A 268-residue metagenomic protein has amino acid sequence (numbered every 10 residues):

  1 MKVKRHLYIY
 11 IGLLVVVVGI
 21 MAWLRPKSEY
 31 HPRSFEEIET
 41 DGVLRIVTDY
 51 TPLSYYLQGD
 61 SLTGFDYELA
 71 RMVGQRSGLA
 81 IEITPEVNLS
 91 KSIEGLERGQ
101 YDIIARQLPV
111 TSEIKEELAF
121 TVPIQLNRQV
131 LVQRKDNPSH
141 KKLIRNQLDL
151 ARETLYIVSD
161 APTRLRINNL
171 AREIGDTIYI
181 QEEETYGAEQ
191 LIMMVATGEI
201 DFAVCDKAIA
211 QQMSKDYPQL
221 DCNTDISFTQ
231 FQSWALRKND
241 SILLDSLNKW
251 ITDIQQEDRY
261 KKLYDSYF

Functional and structural regions predicted by a protein language model:
R5-Y10, V16, R25-L108, S112 (+2 more regions): Extracytoplasmic small-molecule ligand-binding "clamshell" domains of the periplasmic binding protein/Venus flytrap
Y10, I20-E29, E68-R76, K135-P162 (+1 more regions): Extended ligand-binding regions for polar small-molecule ligands
T40-L44, S77-L79, E116, N127-Q129 (+3 more regions): Envelope-exposed proteins and targeting segments
L44-V47, V132, L155-V158, A203 (+1 more regions): Short, well-ordered beta-strand segments
Y50, Q125-Q133, P138, E184 (+2 more regions): Periplasmic-binding protein-like
L57, A70-A80, L143-I144, T163-T185 (+2 more regions): Ligand-binding cleft/hinge of the Venus flytrap
Y67, R71-Q75, S90, E94 (+9 more regions): Solvent-exposed, polar/charged alpha-helical surfaces in well-ordered, non-transmembrane soluble domains, broadly
S90, R106-E117, R166-N169, E173 (+1 more regions): A ligand-binding cleft/hinge motif common to bilobed small-molecule-binding domains
